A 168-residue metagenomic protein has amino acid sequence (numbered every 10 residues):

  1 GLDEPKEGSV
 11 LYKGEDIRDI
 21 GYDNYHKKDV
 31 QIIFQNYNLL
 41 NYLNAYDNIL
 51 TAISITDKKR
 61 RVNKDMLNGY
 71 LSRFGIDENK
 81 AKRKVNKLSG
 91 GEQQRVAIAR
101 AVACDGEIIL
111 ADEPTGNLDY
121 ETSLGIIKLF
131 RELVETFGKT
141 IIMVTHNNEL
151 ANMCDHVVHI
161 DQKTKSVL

Functional and structural regions predicted by a protein language model:
G8-D16, K28: Conserved ABC transporter NBD signature motif
L43-L50: Short coil-to-helix segment of the ABC ATPase nucleotide-binding domain corresponding to the Q-loop/switch region
R61-N79: Conserved ABC ATPase "signature" region
K84-L88, E92: Conserved ABC ATPase signature
I98: Hydrophobic anchor residue at the start of the ABC signature
D105: Conserved catalytic motifs of ABC-family nucleotide-binding domains
I109-D112: Catalytic Walker B motif of ABC-type/P-loop ATPase nucleotide-binding domains
